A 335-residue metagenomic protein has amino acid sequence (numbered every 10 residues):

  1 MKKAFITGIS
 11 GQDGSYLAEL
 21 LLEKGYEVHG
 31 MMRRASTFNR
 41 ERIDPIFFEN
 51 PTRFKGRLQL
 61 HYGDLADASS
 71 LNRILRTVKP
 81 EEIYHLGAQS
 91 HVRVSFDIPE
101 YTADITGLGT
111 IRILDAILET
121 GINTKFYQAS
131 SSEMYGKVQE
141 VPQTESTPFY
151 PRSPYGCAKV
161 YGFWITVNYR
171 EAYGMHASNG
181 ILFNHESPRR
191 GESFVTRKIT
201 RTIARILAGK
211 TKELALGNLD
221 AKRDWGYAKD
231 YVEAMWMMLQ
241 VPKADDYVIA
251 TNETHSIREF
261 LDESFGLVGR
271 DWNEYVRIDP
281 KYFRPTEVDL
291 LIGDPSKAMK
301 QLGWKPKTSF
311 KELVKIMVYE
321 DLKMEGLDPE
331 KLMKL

Functional and structural regions predicted by a protein language model:
M1-H185, K229, L239, T308 (+1 more regions): N-terminal Rossmann-like NAD(P)+-binding domain of SDR-like oxidoreductases, especially those catalyzing
L17, E23-K24, G30-F38, K55-Q59 (+2 more regions): C-terminal substrate-binding subdomain of Rossmann-fold SDR/epimerase-dehydratase oxidoreductases
